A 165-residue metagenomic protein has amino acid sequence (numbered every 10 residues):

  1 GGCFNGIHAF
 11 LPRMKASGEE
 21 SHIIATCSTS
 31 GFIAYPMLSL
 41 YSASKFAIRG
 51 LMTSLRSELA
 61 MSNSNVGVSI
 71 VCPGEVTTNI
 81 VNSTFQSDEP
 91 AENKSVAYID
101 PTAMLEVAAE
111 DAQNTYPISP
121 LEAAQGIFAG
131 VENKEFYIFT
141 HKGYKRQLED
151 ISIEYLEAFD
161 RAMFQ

Functional and structural regions predicted by a protein language model:
G1-G2, E20-S21, F46-R49: Conserved internal alpha-helix in NAD(P)-dependent oxidoreductase domains
F4, Y41: Catalytic tyrosine of NAD(P)H-dependent dehydrogenase/reductases that use a Tyr as the general acid/base
I7, S44: Active-site helix of classical SDR
A9-E19: A short helix-coil junction within the Rossmann-fold of NAD(P)-dependent oxidoreductases
R13, I33, S54-V66: Active-site-adjacent segment of SDR/Rossmann-fold oxidoreductases
S28: Residue(s) in the substrate-gating loop at a strand-loop-helix junction that position the organic substrate next
Y35-S39: Active-site loop immediately N-terminal to the catalytic Tyr-X3-Lys motif of short-chain dehydrogenase/reductase
A60-I138: SDR active-site lid
